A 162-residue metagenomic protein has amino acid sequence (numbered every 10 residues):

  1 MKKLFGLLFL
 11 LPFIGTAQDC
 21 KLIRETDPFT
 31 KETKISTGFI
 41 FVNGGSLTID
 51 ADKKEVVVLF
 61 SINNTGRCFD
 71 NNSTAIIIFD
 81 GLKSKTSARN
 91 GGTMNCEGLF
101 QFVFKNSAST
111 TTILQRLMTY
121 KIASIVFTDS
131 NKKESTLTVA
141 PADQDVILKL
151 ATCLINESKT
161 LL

Functional and structural regions predicted by a protein language model:
M1-I23: Bacterial Sec-dependent N-terminal signal peptides
L7-F9, T48-D50, T65-R67, M94 (+1 more regions): Generic marker of residues within folded, mature protein domains
L10-F13, F60-I62, R89, V146: Residue-level signal for mature regions of secreted extracellular proteins and peptides
Q18-N71: An ectodomain-focused feature that recognizes extracytoplasmic/extracellular
D27-K31, A75-I78, F104, T160-L162: Extracellular/mature segments of secreted proteins
L59-S61, I76-I78, V126: Residue-level recognition of well-ordered beta-strand positions that form the cores of beta-sheet-rich folds across
T65-S87: Mid-length scaffold segments of soluble, non-membrane domains
K83-L162: Internal interaction segment
